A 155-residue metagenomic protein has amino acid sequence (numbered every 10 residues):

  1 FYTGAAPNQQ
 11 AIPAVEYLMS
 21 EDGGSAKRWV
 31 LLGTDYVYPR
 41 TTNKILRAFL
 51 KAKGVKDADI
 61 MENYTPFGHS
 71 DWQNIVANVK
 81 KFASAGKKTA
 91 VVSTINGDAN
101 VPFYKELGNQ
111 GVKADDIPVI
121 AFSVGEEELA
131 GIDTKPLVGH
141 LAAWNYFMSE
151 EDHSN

Functional and structural regions predicted by a protein language model:
F1-Q110, S149-S154: Extracellular/periplasmic Venus flytrap/periplasmic-binding protein
L107-N155: Extracellular/periplasmic periplasmic-binding protein-like sensory domains
